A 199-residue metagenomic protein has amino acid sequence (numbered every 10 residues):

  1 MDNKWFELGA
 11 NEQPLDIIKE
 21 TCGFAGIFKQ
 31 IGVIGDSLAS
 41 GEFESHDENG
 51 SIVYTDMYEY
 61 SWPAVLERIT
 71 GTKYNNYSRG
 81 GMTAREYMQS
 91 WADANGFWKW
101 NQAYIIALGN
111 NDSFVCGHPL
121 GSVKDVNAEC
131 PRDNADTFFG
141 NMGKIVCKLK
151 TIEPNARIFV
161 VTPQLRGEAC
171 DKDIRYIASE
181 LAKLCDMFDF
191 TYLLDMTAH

Functional and structural regions predicted by a protein language model:
M1-Y58, E67-R68, F97-W100, T151-P154: N-terminal secretory targeting modules
Q30, G41-G140: Conserved SGNH/GDSL esterase-like catalytic core that processes O-acyl groups on lipids and polysaccharides
I34-D36, Y77-M82, A107-N110, V161-L165 (+1 more regions): Active-site-proximal beta-strand/loop segments in catalytic clefts of secreted hydrolases
L66-E67, L149, A182-D186: A generic structural signal for well-ordered alpha-helical segments
M142-V146, A178: Generic structural signal for well-ordered alpha-helices, preferentially at hydrophobic/aromatic core positions
I145-A156, P163: Catalytic cores of nucleophile-dependent amide-cleaving enzymes
F159-A198: Substrate-gating cap/lid alpha-helix
